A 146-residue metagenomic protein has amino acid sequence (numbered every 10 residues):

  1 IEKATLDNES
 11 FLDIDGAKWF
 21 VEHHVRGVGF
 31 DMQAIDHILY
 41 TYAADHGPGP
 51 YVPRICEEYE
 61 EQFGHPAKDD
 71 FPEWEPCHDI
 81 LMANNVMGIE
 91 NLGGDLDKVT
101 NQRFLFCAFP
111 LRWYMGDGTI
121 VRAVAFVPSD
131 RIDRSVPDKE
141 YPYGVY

Functional and structural regions predicted by a protein language model:
I1-Y146: Active-/binding-site microenvironments in catalytic and ligand-binding cores
